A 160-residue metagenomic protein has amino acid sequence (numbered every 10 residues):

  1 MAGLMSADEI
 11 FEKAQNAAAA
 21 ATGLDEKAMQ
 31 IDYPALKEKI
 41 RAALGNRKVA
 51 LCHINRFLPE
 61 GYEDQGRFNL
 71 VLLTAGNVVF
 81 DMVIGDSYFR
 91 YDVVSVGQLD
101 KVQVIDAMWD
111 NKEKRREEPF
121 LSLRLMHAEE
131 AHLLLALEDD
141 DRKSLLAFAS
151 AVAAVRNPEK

Functional and structural regions predicted by a protein language model:
M1-V71: Anionic N-terminal interaction surfaces
E12-A18, E113-P119, R124, L135: N-terminal non-globular leader segments, chiefly Sec-dependent signal peptides
I40, L44, Q103-D106, L125 (+1 more regions): Hydrophobic, Leu/Ile/Phe/Ala-enriched alpha-helical segments that form helix-helix packing faces
F57-F120: Phosphoinositide-binding peripheral membrane targeting modules
R124-L146: Canonical phosphoinositide-binding patch of PH/PH-like domains
D140-K160: Pleckstrin homology
